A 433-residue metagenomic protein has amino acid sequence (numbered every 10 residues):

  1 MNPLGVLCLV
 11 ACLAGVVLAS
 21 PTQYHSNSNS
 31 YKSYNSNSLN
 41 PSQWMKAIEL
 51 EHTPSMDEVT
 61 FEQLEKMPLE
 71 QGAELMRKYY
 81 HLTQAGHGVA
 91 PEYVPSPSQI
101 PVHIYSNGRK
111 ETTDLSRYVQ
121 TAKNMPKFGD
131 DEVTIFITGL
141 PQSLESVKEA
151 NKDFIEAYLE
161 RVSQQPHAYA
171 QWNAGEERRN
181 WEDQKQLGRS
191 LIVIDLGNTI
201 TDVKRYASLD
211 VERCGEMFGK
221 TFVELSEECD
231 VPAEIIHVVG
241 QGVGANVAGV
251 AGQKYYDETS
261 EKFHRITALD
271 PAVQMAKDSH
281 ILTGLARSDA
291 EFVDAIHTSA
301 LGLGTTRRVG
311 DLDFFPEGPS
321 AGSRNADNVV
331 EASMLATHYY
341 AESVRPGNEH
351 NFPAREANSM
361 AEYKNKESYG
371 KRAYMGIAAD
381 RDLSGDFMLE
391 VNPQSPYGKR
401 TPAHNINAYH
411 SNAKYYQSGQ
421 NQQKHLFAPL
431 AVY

Functional and structural regions predicted by a protein language model:
N2-I194, I200-D202, Y206-D210, K220-A233 (+5 more regions): Flexible, membrane-associating and regulatory peripheral segments of lipid-active enzymes
I137-P141, Q241, D270: The conserved beta1-alpha1 loop
E234-I236, N246, K262-H264, E291: Extracellular regions of mammalian proteins, primarily the fibronectin type-III
V238-V250: Glycine-rich nucleophile elbow surrounding the catalytic serine of serine-hydrolase chemistry
K254-K262: Conserved hydrolase catalytic core segment
H264-M275, H297-L301, P319: Active-site nucleophile loop of the alpha/beta-hydrolase fold
M275-R287: Flexible "cap/lid" loop of the alpha/beta hydrolase fold
E291-I296, D313-F315: Catalytic His-Asp charge-relay segment
